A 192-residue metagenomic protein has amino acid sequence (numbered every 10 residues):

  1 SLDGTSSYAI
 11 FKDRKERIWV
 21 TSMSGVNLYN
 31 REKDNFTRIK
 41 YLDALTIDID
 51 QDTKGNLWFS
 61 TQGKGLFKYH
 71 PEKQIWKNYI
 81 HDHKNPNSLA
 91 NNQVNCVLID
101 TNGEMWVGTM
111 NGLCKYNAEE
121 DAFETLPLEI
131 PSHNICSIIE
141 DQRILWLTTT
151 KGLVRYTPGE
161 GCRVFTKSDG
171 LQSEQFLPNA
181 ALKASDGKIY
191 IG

Functional and structural regions predicted by a protein language model:
S1-G192: Carboxylate-rich, polar loop motifs that coordinate divalent cations or form catalytic acidic clusters
